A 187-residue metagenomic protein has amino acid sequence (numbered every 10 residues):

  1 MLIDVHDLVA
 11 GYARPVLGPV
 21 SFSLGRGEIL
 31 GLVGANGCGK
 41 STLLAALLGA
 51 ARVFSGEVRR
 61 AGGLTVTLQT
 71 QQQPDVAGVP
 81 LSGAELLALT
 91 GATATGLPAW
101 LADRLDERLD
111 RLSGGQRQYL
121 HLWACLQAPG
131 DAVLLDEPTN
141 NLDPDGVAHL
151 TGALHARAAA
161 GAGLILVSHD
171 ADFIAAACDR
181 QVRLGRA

Functional and structural regions predicted by a protein language model:
V5-L8, P15-G25, G56: Conserved beta-strand
V33-A35: The feature captures the beta-strand-to-loop junction immediately N-terminal to the Walker
L48-A92: ABC ATPase nucleotide-binding domain signature region
R108-L112: Conserved ABC ATPase signature
E137-P138: Walker B catalytic motif
A148-A160: Helical segment within the ABC ATPase nucleotide-binding domain
S168-H169: H-loop/switch region of ABC-family ATPase nucleotide-binding domains
